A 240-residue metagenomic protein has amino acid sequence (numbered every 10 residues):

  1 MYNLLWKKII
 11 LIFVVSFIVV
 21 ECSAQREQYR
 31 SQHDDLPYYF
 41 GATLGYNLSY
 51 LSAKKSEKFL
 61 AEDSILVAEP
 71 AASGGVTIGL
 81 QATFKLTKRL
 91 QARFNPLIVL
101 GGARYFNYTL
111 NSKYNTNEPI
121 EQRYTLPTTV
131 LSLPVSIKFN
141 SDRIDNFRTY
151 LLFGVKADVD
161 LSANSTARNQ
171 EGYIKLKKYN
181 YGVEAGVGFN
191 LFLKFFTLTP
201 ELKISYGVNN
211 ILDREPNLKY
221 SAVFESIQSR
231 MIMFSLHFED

Functional and structural regions predicted by a protein language model:
C22-G75, E239: Short glycine/proline- and aromatic-enriched beta-strand/turn motifs that initiate or cap beta-hairpins
Y29, K178, F189-D240: Predominantly the C-terminal beta-signal and adjacent terminal strand-loop region of outer-membrane beta-barrel
D35, K85-T87, D142-N146, F192-K194 (+1 more regions): Outer-membrane beta-barrel channels and translocator barrels
L36-F40, A72-V76, P127-L131, F147 (+2 more regions): Residues that define the transmembrane beta-barrel architecture of outer-membrane proteins
Y38-L44, A92-P96, L131-L133, T149-V155 (+3 more regions): Transmembrane beta-strands of outer-membrane beta-barrel proteins
Y46-Y50, I98-G102, V155-A163, I204-N210 (+1 more regions): Transmembrane beta-strands of outer-membrane beta-barrel pores
Y50, R89-A92, D145, F195-L198: Repeated loop/turn-to-beta-strand initiation elements of outer-membrane beta-barrel proteins
K54-E69, G102-T128, L161-L176, I211-E225: Flexible, solvent-exposed loop segments that connect beta-strands
